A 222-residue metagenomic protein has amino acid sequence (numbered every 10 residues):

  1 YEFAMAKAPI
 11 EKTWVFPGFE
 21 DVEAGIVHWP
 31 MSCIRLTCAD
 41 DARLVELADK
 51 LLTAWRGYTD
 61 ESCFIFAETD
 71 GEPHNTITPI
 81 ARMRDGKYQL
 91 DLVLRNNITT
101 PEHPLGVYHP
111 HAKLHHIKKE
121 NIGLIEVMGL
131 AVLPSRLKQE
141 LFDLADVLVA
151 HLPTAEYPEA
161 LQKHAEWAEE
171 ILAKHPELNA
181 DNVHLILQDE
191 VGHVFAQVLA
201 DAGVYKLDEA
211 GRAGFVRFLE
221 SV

Functional and structural regions predicted by a protein language model:
Y1-L52, T59: Catalytic or ion-translocation cores adjacent to nucleophile or general acid/base/metal-coordination motifs in diverse
F3-M5, L36, A81, L94 (+1 more regions): Hydrophobic side chains in beta-strands
K12-F16, D70-P73, H103-V107: A short linear-motif detector with a strong N-terminal bias
F16-E20, R35-A39, D70-E72, E126-V132 (+1 more regions): Low-complexity, flexible helical/coil segments
E46-T53, G57, H193, Q197 (+1 more regions): Charged/polar, solvent-exposed surface patches and flexible loops
A48-A81: Active-site/ligand-binding surface loops and adjacent short beta/alpha elements that line catalytic pockets across
D85-G86, D91-V222: Sequence termini and other peripheral, non-core segments
